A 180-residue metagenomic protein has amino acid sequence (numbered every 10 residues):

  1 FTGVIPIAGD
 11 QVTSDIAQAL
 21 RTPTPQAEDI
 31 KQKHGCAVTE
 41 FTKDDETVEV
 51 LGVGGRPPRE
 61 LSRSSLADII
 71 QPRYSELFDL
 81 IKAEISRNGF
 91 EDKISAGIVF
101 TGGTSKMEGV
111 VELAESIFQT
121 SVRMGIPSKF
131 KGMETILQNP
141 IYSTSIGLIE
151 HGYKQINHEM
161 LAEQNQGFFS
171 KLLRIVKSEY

Functional and structural regions predicted by a protein language model:
F1-Y180: Helical "lid/coupling" subdomains associated with nucleotide-phosphate turnover
